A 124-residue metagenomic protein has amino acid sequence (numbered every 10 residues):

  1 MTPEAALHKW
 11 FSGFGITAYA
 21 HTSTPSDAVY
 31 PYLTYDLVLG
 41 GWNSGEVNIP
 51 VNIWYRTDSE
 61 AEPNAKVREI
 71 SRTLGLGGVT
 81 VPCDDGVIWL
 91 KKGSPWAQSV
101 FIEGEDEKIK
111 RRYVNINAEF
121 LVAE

Functional and structural regions predicted by a protein language model:
M1-Y19, T24-D27, D36-E124: Charged, amphipathic alpha-helical segments and their flanking helix caps
Y30: Short Asp/Glu-rich motifs
